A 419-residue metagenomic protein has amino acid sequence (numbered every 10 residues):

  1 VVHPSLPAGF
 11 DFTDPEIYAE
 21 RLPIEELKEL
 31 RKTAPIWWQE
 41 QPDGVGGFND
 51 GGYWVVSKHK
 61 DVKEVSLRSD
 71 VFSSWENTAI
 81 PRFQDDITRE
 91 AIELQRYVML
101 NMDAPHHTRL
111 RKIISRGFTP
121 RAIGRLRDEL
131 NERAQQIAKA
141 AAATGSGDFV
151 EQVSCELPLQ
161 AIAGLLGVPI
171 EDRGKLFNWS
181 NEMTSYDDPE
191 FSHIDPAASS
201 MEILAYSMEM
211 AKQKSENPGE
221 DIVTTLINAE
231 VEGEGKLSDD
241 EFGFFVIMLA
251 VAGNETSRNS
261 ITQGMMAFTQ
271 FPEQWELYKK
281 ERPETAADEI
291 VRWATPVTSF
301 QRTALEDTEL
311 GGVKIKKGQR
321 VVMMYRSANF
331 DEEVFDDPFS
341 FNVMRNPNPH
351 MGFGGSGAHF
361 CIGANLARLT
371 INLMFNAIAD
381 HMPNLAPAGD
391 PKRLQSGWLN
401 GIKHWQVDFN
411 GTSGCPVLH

Functional and structural regions predicted by a protein language model:
V1-H419: Cytochrome P450
